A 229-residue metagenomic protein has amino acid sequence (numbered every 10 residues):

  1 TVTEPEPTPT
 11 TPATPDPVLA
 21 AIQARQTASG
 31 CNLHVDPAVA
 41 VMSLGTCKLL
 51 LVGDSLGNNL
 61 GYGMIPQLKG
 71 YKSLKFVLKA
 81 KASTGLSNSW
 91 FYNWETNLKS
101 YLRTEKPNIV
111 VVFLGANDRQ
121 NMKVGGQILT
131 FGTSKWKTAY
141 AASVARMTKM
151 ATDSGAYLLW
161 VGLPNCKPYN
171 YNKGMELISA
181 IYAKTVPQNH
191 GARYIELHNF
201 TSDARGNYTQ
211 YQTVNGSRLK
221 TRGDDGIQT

Functional and structural regions predicted by a protein language model:
T1-L50: N-terminal secretory targeting modules
V39-K135: Conserved SGNH/GDSL esterase-like catalytic core that processes O-acyl groups on lipids and polysaccharides
I65, K69, S73, R103-K106 (+4 more regions): Sec-exported extracytoplasmic/periplasmic mature domains
N97-L98, S143-M147, I178-Y182: A general structural detector for well-ordered alpha-helical segments in enzyme core domains, enriched
F113-R119, M147-S179, H198-N199: Active-site segments of SGNH/GDSL-like serine hydrolases that catalyze O-acetyl group transfer/hydrolysis on lipids
I128-A139, N170-L177: Alpha-helix N-cap and loop-to-helix initiation/capping positions
N165-T229: Catalytic His-Asp segment of secreted/periplasmic serine-dependent ester chemistry enzymes
